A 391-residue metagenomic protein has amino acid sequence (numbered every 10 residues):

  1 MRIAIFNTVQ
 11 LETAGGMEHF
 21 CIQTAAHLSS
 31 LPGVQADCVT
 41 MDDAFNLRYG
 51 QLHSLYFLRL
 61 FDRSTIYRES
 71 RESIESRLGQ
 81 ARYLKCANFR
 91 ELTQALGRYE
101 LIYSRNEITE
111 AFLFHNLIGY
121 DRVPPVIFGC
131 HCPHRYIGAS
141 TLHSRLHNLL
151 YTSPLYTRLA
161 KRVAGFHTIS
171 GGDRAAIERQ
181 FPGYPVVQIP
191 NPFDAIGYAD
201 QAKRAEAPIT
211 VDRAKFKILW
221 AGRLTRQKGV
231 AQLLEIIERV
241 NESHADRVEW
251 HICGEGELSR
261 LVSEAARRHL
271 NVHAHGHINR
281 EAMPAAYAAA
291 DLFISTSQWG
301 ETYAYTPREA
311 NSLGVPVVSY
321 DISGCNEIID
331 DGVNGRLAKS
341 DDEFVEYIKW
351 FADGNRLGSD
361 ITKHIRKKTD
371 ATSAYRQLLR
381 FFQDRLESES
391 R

Functional and structural regions predicted by a protein language model:
N7-A14, H27-Y83, D321: N-terminal strand-loop element at the rim of the active site of nucleotide-sugar-dependent glycosyltransferases
T93, H134, L146-F166: Membrane-proximal helix-turn-helix segments that form the acceptor-binding/catalytic region of lipid-linked
S104-E110, C130: Short His-centered aromatic/hydrophobic patch
G172, P192: Carbohydrate-associated surface elements
L261-I278: Nucleotide-activated donor-binding/catalytic signature segment of Leloir-type glycosyltransferases, i.e., the conserved
H277-I278, A286-A290: Short alpha-helical donor nucleotide-sugar binding micro-motif in glycosyltransferases
P316-S319: Short hydrophobic beta-strand element within catalytic cores of glycosyltransferases and related nucleotide-activated
D330-D342, K349-N355: Conserved acidic donor-binding segment of nucleotide-sugar-dependent glycosyltransferases
